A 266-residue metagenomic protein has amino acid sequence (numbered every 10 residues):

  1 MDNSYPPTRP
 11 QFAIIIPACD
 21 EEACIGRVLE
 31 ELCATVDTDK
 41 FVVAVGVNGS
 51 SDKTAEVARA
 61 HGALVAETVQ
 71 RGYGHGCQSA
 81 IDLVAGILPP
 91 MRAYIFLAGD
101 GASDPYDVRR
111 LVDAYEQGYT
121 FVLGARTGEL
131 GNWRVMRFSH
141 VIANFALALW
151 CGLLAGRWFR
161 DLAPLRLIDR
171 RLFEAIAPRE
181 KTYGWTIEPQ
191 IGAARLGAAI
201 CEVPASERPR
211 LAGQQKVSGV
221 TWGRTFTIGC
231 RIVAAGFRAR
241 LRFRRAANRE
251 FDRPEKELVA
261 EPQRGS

Functional and structural regions predicted by a protein language model:
M1-Q11, G156, P178-S266: Hydrophobic helical membrane-anchoring modules
P7, E30-K40: Short, acidic, metal-binding catalytic loop of nucleotide-sugar glycosyltransferases
I16, K40-G49: Short beta-strand/loop segment that forms part of the nucleotide-sugar
E21-C24, S50, D104: Donor nucleotide-sugar binding loop of glycosyltransferases
V28, Y106-V108, P189: Acidic donor-diphosphate engagement hotspot in glycosyltransferases and nucleotidyltransferases that stabilizes
V47-A55, G101: A conserved acidic beta->alpha catalytic loop
V69-R71, H75-L83, D104-Y183, R210-G223: Acceptor/aglycone-binding surface of glycosyltransferases and processive sugar-polymer synthases
L88-A102: Short beta-strand-to-loop acidic/aromatic patch adjacent to the donor-nucleotide binding site
